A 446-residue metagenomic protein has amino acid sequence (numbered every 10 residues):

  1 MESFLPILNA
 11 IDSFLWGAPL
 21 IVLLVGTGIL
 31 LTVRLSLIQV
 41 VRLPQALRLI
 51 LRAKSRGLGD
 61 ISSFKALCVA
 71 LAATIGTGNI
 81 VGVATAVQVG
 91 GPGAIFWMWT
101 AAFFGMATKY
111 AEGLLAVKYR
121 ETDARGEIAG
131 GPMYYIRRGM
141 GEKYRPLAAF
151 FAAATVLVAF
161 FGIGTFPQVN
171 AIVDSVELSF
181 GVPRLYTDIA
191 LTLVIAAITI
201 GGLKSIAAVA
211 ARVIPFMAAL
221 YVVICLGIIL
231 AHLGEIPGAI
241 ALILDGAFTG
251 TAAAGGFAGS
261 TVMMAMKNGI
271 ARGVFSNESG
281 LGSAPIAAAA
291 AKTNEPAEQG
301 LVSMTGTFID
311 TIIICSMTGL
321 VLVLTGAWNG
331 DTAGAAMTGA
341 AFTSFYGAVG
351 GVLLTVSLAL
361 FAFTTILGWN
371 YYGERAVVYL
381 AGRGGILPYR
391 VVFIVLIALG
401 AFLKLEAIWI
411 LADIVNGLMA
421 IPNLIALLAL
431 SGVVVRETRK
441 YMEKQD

Functional and structural regions predicted by a protein language model:
M1-T77, V87-A94, G105, A398 (+1 more regions): N-terminal alpha-helical transmembrane segments of multi-pass membrane transport and channel/translocase proteins
S3-F4, R34-Q39, G78-V83, A159-V173 (+5 more regions): Transmembrane helix-loop junctions in multi-pass membrane proteins
D12-Q45, Q88-G126, L147, D310-M317 (+2 more regions): Extracellular loop-to-transmembrane helix junctions
L23-L30, I38-L47, V169-V176, P183-L244 (+2 more regions): Membrane-interface loop-to-helix entry segments
T27, L31-T32, F104-G126, M133 (+5 more regions): Helix-loop-helix module between adjacent transmembrane segments
T32, E112-R120, A124, L226-L242 (+4 more regions): Extracellular/periplasmic helix-exit of transmembrane alpha-helices
L37-S63, T85-I95, W99, A107-K143 (+3 more regions): Flexible loop linkers connecting adjacent transmembrane helices in multi-pass alpha-helical membrane transporters
G57-V89, L115-G139, F150-A153, L157 (+2 more regions): Alpha-helical membrane segments and immediately flanking helix-loop junctions that form or couple to the substrate/ion
